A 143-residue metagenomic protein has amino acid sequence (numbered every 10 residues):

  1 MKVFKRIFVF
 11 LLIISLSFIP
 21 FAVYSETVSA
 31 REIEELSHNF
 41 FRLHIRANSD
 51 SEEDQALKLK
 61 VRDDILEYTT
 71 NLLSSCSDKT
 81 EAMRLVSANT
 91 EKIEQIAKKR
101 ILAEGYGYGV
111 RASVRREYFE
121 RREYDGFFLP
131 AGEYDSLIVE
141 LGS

Functional and structural regions predicted by a protein language model:
M1-F4: Short, Lys/Arg-rich N-terminal segment immediately upstream of the first membrane anchor
R6-A22: Hydrophobic membrane-insertion alpha-helices, especially the h-region of bacterial N-terminal signal peptides
A22-E35: Aromatic-capped interface at the extracytoplasmic side of an N-terminal signal-anchor transmembrane helix
E32, L57-L59, N71, S75 (+2 more regions): General "foldedness" signal
L36-H38, G132: Short coil/turn motifs at beta-sheet boundaries
N39-T90: Early exported N-terminus immediately downstream of N-terminal targeting peptides
K79-S143: Mid-length scaffold segments of soluble, non-membrane domains
